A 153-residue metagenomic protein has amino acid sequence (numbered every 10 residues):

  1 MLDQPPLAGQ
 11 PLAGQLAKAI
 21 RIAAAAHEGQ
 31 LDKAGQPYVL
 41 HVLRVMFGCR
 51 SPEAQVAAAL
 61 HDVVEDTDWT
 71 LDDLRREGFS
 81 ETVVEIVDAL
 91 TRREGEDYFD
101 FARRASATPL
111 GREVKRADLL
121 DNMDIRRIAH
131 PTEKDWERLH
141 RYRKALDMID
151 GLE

Functional and structural regions predicted by a protein language model:
M1-E153: Active-site helical microenvironments for divalent-metal-assisted chemistry
